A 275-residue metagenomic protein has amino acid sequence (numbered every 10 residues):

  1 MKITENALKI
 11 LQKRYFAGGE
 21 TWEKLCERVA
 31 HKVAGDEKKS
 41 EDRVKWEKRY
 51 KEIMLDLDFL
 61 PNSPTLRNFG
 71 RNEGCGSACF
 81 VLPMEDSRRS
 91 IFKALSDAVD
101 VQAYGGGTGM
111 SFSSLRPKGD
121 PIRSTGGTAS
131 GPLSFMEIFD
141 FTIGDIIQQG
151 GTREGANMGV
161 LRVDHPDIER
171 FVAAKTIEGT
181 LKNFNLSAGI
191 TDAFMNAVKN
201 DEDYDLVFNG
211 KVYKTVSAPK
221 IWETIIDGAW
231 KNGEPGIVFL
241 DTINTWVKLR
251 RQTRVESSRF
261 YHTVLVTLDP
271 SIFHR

Functional and structural regions predicted by a protein language model:
M1-R275: Extended catalytic cores of very large enzyme megasubunits
